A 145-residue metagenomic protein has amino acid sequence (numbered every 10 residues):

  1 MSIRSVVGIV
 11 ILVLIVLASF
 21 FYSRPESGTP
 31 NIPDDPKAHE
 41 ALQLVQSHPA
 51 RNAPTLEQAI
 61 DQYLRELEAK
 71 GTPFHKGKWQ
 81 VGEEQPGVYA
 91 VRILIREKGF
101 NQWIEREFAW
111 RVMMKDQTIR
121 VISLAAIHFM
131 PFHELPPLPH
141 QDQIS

Functional and structural regions predicted by a protein language model:
M1-I3: Short, Lys/Arg-rich N-terminal segment immediately upstream of the first membrane anchor
V6-Y22: Hydrophobic membrane-insertion alpha-helices, especially the h-region of bacterial N-terminal signal peptides
V10-L12, A53, A69, G99-F100: Alpha-helical interaction segments
S19-P25, V88-Y89: Short, charged N-terminal helix-start/capping segments
S27-Q80: Short, non-transmembrane alpha-helical segments in secretory-pathway proteins
E68-V112: Exposed beta-strand-loop-beta-strand "reactive/processing" segments of non-cytosolic proteins
D116-S145: C-terminal partner/receptor-binding element of secreted or periplasmic proteins
